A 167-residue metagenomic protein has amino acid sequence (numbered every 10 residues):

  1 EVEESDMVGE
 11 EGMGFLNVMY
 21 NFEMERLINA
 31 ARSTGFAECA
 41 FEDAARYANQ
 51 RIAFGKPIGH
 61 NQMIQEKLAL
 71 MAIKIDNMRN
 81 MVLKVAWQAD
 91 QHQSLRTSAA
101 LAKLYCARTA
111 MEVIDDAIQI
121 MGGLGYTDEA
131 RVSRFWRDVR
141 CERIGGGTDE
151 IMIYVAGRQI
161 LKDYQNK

Functional and structural regions predicted by a protein language model:
E1-V2: Short Ser/Thr-interspersed hydrophobic loop/turn segments at strand-loop and sheet-helix junctions that line or gate
S5, G9-K167: Alpha-helical interface subdomain recognition
